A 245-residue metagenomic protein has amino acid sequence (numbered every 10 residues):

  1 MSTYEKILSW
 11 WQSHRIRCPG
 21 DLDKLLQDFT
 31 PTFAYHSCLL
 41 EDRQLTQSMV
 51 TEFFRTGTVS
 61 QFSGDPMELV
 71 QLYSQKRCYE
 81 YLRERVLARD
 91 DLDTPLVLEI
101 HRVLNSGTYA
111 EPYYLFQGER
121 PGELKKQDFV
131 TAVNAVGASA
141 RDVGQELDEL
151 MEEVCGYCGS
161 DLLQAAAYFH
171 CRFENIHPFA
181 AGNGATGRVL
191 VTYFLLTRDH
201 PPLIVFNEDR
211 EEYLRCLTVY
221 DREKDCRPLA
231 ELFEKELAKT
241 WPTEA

Functional and structural regions predicted by a protein language model:
M1-A245: FIC/Doc superfamily catalytic core
